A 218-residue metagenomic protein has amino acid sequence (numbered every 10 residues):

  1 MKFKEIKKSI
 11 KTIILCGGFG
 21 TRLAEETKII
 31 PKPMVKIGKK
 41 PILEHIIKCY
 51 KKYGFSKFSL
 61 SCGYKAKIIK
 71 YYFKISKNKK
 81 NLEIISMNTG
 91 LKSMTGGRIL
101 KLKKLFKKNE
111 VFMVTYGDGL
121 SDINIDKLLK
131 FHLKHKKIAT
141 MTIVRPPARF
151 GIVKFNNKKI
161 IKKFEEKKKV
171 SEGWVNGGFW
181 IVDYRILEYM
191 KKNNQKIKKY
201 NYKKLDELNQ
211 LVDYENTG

Functional and structural regions predicted by a protein language model:
K2-I14, R22, K36, K40-Y116 (+1 more regions): Conserved N-terminal catalytic core of the sugar/cofactor nucleotidyltransferase
T12, M34, S86-M87, A139 (+2 more regions): Generic preference for hydrophobic
E25-K28: Conserved catalytic-core motifs of eukaryotic protein kinase domains, centered on the activation segment
M34, I152-F155, Y202: A structural signal for short hydrophobic beta-strand segments in well-ordered beta-sheet cores
K36, K154, I181-D183: Short, well-ordered beta-strand micro-motif
F112-M113, L120, D126-L133, P146-A148 (+1 more regions): Catalytic-core segments of class I nucleotidyltransferases/pyrophosphorylases that form NMP-activated intermediates
H135-R145: A short, conserved acidic/glycine-rich loop-to-beta-strand motif that forms the donor nucleotide-sugar/metal
